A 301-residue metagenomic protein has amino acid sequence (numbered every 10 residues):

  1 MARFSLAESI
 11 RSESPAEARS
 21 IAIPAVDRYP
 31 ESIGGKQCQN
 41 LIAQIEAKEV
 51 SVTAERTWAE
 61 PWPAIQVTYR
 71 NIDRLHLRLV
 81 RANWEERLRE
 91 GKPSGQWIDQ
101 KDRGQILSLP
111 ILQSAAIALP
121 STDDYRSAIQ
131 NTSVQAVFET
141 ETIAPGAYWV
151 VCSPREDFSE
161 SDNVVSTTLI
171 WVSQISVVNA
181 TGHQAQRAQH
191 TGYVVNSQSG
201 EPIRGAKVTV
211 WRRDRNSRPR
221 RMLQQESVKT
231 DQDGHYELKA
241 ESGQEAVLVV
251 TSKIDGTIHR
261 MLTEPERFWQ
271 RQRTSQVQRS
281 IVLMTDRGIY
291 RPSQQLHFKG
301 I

Functional and structural regions predicted by a protein language model:
M1-I301: N-terminal, cleavable Sec-dependent signal peptides of secreted/periplasmic/extracellular proteins
